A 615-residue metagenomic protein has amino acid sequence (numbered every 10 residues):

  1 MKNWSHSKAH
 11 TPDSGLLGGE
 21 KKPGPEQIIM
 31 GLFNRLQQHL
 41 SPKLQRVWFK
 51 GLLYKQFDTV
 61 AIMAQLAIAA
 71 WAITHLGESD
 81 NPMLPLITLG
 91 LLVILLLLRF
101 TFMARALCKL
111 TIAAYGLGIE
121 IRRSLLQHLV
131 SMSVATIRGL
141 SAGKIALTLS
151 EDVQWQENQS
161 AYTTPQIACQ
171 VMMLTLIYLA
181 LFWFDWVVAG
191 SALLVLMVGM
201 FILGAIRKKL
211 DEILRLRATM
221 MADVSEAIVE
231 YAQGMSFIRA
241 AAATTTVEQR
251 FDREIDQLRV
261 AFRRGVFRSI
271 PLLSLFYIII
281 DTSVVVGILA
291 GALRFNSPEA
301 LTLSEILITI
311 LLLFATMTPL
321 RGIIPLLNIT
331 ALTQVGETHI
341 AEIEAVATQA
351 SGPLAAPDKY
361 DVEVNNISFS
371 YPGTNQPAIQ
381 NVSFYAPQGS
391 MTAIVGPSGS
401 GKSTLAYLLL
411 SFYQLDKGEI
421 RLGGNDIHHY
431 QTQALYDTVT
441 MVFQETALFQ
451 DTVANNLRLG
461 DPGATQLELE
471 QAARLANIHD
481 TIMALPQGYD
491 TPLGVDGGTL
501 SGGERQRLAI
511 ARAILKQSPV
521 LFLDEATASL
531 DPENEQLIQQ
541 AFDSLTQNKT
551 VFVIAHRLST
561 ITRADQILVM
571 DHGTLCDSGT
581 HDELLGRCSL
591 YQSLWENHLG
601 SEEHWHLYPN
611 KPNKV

Functional and structural regions predicted by a protein language model:
M1-I62, M83-T88, A106, L110 (+7 more regions): Membrane-integrated ABC transporters
Q38-R46, V134, E151-S160, T164 (+6 more regions): An intracellular "coupling" helix at the cytosolic face of ABC transporter transmembrane type-1 domains
Q45-Q65, W71-I119, R138, S304 (+1 more regions): Transmembrane-helix motif of ABC transporter permease domains
V60-W71, L98, T164-R207, R263-I308: A hydrophobic transmembrane-helix motif
R123, R421, H429, A454-V495 (+2 more regions): ABC ATPase nucleotide-binding domain helical subdomain, centered on the C-loop/LSGGQ "ABC signature"
A243, F267, T316-I343, G352: Cytosolic ends of transmembrane helices, especially the final helix of ABC transmembrane type-1 domains
L410: Helix-to-loop junction immediately C-terminal to a conserved catalytic motif
D437-E445, N456, A472-A476, D490-S589: ABC-family ATPase nucleotide-binding domain "signature/switch" substructure
